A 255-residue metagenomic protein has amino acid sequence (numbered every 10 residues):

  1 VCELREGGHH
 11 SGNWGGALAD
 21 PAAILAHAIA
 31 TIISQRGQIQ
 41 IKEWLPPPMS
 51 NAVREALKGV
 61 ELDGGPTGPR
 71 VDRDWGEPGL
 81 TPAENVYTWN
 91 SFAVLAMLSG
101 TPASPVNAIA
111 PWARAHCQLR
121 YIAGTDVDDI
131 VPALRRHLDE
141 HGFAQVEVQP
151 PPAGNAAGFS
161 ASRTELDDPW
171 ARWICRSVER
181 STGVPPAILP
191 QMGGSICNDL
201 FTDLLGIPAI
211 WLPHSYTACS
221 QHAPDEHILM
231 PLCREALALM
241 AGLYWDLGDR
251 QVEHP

Functional and structural regions predicted by a protein language model:
V1-P231, E235, G248-P255: Metal-dependent amide/peptide-bond hydrolase catalytic core, centered on the "pita-bread" metallohydrolase fold
L239-L247: C-terminal alpha-helix
